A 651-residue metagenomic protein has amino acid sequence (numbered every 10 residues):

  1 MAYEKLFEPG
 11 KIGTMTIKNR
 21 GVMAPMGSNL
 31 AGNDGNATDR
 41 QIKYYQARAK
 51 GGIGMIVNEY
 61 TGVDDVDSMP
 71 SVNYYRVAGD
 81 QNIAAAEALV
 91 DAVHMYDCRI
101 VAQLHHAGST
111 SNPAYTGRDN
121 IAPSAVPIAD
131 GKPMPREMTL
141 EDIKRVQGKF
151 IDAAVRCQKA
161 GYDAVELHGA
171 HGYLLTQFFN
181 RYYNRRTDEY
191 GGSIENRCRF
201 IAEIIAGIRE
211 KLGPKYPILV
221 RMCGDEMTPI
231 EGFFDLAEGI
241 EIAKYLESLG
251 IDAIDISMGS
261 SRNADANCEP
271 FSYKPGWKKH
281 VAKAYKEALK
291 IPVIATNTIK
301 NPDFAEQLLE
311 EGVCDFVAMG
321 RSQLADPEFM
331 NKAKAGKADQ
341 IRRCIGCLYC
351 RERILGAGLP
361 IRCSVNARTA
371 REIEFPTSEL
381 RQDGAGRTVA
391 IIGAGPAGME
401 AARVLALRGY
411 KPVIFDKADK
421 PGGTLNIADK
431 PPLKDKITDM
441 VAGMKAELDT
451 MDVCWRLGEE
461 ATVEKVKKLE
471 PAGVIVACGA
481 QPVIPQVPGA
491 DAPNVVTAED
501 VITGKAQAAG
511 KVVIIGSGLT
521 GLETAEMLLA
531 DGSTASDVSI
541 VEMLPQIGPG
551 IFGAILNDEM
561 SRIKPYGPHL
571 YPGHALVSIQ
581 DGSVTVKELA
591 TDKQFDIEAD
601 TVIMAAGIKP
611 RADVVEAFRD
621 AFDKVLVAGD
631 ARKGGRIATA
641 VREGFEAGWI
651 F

Functional and structural regions predicted by a protein language model:
M1-I392, P396, E400-L407, P412 (+2 more regions): Flavin-dependent oxidoreductase catalytic cores
A2-G10, T369-F375, C454-E460, A492-E499 (+1 more regions): Short gly/ser/thr-rich secondary-structure transition/capping motifs
L249, L289, G312-V313, M451 (+4 more regions): Short, structured coil segments at secondary-structure junctions
R262-N263, Q323-D326, K420-G422, T503 (+2 more regions): Short gly/pro/ser/thr-enriched loop/turn and capping motifs at secondary-structure boundaries
D383-I414, R456-E470, A477-N494, A498-G553 (+2 more regions): Rossmann-like dinucleotide/flavin-binding elements
K411-C454, A525-A575, R632: Rossmann-like dinucleotide-binding cores of NAD(P)H-dependent redox enzymes
